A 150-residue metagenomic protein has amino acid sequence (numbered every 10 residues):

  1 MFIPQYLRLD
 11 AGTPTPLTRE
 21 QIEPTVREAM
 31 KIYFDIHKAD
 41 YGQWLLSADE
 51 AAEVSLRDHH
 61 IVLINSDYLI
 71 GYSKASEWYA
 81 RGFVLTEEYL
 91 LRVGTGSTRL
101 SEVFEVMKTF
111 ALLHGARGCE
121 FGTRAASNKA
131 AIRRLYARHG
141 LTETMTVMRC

Functional and structural regions predicted by a protein language model:
M1-L45: Short amphipathic alpha-helix that is part of the acyltransferase structural core
Y6, A137-T144: Short secondary-structure junctions
L45-A51, S101-V106: Well-ordered, non-membrane alpha-helical segments in soluble/globular domains
E50-I64: A short helix-loop-beta-strand connector motif used in the catalytic cores of GNAT acetyltransferases and, in some
L63-A75: Conserved beta-strand in the GNAT
S76-E87, T142-E143: A conserved beta-turn-beta hairpin within the catalytic core of GNAT-like acetyltransferases that forms part
G82-A137: Acyl-donor binding region in acyl/amide transferases
G122, T142-C150: Conserved catalytic-core motifs of GNAT/GCN5-like acyltransferases
